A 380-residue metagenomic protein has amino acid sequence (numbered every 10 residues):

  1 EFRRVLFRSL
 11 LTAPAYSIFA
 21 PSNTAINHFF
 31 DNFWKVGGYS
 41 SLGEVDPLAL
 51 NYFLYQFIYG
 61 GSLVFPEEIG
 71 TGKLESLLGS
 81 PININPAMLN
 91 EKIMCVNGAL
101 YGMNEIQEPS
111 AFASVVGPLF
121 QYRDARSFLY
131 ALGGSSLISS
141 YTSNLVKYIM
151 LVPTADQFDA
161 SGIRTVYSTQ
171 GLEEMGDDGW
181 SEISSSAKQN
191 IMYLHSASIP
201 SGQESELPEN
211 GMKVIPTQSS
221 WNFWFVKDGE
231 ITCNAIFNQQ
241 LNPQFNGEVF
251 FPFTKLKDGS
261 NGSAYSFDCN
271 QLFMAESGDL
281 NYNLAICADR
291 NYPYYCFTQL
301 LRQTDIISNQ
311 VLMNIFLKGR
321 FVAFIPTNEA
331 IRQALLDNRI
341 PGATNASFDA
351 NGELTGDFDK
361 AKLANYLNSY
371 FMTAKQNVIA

Functional and structural regions predicted by a protein language model:
E1-A380: Mature, structured domains of secreted/extracytosolic soluble proteins
